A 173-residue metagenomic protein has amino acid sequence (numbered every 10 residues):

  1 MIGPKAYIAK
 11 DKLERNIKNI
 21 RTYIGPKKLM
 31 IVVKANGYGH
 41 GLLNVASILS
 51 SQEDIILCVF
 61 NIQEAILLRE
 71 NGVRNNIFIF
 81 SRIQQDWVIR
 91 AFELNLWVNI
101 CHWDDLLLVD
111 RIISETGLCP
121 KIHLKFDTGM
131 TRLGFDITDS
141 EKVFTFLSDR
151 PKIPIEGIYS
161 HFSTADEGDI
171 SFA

Functional and structural regions predicted by a protein language model:
M1: Gly-rich Lys/Arg/Thr-decorated short loops/hinges at beta-loop-alpha junctions or inter-strand turns that position
P4-I8, K12-R15, G25-A173: Active-site-proximal beta-alpha core segment in soluble small-molecule metabolic enzymes
